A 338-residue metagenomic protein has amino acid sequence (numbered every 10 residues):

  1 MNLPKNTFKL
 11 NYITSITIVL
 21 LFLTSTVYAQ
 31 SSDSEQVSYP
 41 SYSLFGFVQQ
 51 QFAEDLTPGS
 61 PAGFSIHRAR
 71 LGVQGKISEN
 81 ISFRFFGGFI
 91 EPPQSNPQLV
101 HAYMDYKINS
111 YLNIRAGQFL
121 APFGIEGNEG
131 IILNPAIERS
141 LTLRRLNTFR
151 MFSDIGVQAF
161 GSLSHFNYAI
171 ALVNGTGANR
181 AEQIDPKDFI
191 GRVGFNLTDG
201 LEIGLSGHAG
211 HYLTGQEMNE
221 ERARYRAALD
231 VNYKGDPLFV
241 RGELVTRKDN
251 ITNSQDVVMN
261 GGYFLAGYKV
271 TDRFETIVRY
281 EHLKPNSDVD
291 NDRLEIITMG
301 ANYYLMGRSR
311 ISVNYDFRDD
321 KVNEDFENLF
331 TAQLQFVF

Functional and structural regions predicted by a protein language model:
M1-P4, F8, Y12, T17-Q49 (+2 more regions): N-terminal periplasmic/intermembrane-space "pro-region" immediately following the signal or transit peptide
T7, I90-P92, D320: Short strand->helix junction
Q30, V193, Q333-Q335: Short, well-ordered amphipathic alpha-helices
D33-G175, D185-I190, G194-E202, L265-Y268 (+2 more regions): Outer membrane beta-barrel
L56-G59, S78, Y103-K107, R115-Q118 (+3 more regions): Outer-membrane beta-barrel pore domains
T148, E182, Q255: Glycine- and other small-residue-rich loops at beta-strand/loop junctions that grip anionic moieties
I170-A171, N179-Q183, G204, G215-E217: A short secondary-structure junction signal
